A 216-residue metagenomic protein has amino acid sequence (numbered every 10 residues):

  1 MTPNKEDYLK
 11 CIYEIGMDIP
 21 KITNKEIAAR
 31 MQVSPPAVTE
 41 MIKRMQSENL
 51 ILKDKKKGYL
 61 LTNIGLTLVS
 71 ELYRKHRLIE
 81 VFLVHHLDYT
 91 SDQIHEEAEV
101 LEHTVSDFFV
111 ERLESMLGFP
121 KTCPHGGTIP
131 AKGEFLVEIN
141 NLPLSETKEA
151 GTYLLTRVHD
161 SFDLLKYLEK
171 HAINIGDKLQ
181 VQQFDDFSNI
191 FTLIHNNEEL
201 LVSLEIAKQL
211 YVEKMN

Functional and structural regions predicted by a protein language model:
E26-A29: A short alpha-helical element within helix-turn-helix/winged-helix DNA-binding domains across DNA-binding proteins
P36, D92: Key DNA-contact positions within bacterial/archaeal DNA-binding proteins
I42-K43: Short, hydrophobic-biased segments on the C-terminal half of alpha helices that form "recognition helices"
Q46-D54: A short, conserved structural fragment
K57-H76: Basic, amphipathic "hinge/linker" alpha-helix immediately C-terminal to the N-terminal HTH DNA-binding motif
E102-Q209: Mid-protein regulatory/catalytic core that forms ligand/cofactor-binding pockets and protein-protein interaction
